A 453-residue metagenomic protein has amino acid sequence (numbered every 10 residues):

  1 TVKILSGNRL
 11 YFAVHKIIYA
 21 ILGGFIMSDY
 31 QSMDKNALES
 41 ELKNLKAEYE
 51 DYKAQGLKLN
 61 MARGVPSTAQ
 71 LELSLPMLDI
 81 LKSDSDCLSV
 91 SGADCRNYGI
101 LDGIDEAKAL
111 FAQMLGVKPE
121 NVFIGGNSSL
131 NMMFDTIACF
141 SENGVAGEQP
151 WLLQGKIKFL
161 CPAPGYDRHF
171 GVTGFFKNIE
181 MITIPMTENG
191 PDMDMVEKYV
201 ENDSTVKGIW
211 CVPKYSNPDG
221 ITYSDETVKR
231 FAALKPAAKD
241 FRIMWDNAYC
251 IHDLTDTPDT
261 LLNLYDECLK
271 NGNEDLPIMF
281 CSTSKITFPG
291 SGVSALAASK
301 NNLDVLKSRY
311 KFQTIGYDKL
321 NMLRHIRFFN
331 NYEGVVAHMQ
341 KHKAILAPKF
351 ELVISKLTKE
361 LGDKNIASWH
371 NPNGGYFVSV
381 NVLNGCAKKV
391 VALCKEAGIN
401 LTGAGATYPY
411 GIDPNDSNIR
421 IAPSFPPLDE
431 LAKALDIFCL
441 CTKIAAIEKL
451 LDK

Functional and structural regions predicted by a protein language model:
R9-I26: Short, Lys/Arg-enriched N-terminal segments with co-localized hydrophobic residues within the first ~10-30 amino acids
I26-S28, K35-N36, E41, C87 (+6 more regions): PLP-dependent enzyme catalytic core of the Aspartate aminotransferase-like
S28-D102, E106, A112-Q113, E396-I399 (+1 more regions): N-terminal "arm"/small-domain region of PLP-dependent enzymes with the aminotransferase-like
L45-K53, N302-L303, K307, Q313 (+3 more regions): Conserved C-terminal alpha-helix-loop-beta "cap" of PLP-dependent enzymes that closes/shapes the active-site mouth
N60, Q340-I354, I366-N381: Conserved glycine-rich beta-strand-loop-beta hairpin in the small C-terminal domain of fold type I
A93-K239, C250-G272, A387, C439 (+1 more regions): Conserved core of the PLP fold type I
D266-A347, E360: Conserved core segment of the aminotransferase class I/II
